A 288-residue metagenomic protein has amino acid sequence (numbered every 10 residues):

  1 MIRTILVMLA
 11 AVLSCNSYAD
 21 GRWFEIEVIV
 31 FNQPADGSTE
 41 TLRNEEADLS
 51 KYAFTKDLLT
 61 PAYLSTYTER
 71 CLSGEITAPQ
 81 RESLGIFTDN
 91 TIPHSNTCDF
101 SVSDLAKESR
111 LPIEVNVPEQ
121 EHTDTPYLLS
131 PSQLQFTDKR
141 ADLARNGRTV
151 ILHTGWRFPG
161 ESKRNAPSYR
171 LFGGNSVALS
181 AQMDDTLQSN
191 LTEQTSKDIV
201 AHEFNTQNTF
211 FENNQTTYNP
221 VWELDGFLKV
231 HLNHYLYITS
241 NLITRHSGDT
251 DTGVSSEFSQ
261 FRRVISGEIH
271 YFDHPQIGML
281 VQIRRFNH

Functional and structural regions predicted by a protein language model:
M1-T4: Positively charged n-region of N-terminal signal peptides that target proteins for export
L6-A11: Hydrophobic helical h-region of N-terminal Sec-dependent signal peptides in bacterial secretory/periplasmic proteins
S14-N16: N-terminal signal peptide c-region/cleavage motif recognized by signal peptidases
A19-S256: Extended, low-hydrophobicity segments enriched in charged/polar residues
Q260-H288: A cross-kingdom marker for long, charged
